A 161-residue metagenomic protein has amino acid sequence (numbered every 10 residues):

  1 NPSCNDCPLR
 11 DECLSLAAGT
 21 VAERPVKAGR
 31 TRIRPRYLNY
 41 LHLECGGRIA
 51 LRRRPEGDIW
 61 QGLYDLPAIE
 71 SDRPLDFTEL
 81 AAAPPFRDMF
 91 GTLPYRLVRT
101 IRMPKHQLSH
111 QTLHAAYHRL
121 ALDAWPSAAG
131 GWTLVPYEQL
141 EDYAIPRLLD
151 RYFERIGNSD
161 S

Functional and structural regions predicted by a protein language model:
N1-S161: Intrinsically disordered, low-complexity, charged terminal extensions of DNA damage-control enzymes
